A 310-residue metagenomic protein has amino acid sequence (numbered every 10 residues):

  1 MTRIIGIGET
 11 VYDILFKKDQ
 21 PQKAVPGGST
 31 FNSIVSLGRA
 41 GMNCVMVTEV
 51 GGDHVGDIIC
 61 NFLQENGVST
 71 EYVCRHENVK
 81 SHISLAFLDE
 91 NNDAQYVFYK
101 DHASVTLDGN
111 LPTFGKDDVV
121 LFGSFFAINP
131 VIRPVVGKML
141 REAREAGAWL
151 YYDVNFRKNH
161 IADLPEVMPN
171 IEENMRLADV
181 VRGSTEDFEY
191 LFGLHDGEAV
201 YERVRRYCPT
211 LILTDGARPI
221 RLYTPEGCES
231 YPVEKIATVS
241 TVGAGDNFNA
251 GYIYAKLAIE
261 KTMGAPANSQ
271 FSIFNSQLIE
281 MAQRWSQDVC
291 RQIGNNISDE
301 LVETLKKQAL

Functional and structural regions predicted by a protein language model:
M1-S69: Glycine-rich phosphate/adenosyl-contacting loop at the front of the ribokinase-like
R3, R141, G197-L310: Conserved phosphate-binding/catalytic region of the ribokinase-like
E9-T10, S29, F125, V154 (+1 more regions): Active-site metal-binding loops of divalent metal-dependent hydrolases
G38, Q64, R141-E145, M175 (+1 more regions): Anion (oxyanion) recognition and catalysis
N43-S124, L305-L310: Conserved N-terminal subdomain of the carbohydrate kinase-like
C44, T70, L150-Y152, L211: Hydrophobic beta-strand scaffold residues
D101, F125, N155-N159, E186 (+1 more regions): Active-site beta-loop-alpha junctions enriched in small/polar residues
A146, H160-S230: Conserved phosphate/ATP/ADP-binding segment of small-molecule kinases
